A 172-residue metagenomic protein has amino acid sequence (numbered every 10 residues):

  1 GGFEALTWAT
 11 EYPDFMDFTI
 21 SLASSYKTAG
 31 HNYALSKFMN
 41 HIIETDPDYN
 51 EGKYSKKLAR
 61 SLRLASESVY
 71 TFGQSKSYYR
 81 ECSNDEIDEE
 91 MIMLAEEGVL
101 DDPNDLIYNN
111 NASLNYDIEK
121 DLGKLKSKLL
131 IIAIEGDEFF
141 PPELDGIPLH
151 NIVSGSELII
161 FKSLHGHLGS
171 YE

Functional and structural regions predicted by a protein language model:
G1-Y33: Conserved hydrolase catalytic core segment
A23, A133-E135: Short beta-strand/turn micro-motifs composed of small residues that flank or help shape donor/cofactor-binding pockets
H31-H41: Active-site-proximal loop->helix
M39-L130, F140: Alpha/beta-hydrolase
E138-D145: Conserved alpha/beta-hydrolase "acid-adjacent" motif
L149: Long, His/Glu/Asp-enriched segments that create or flank divalent metal/ion-associated functional microenvironments
I159: General small-molecule cofactor/ligand-binding pocket signal
S163-E172: Catalytic histidine-centered segment of alpha/beta-hydrolase-like enzymes
